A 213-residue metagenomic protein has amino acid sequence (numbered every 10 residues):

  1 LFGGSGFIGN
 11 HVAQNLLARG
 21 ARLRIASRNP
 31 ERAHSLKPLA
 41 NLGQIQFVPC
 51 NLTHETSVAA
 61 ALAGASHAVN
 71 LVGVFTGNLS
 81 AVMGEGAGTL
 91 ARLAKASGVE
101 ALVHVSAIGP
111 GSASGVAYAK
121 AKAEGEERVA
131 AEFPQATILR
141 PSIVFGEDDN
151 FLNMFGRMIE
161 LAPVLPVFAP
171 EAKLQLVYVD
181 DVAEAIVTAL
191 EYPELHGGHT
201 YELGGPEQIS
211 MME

Functional and structural regions predicted by a protein language model:
L1-R22: N-terminal Rossmann NAD(P)H-binding glycine-rich loop of SDR-like oxidoreductase domains
F2, A26, L71-V72, L102-A107 (+1 more regions): SDR active-site strand-loop-helix element
P30-S97, I108-S112: NAD(P)H-binding glycine-rich loop region in Rossmannoid oxidoreductase-like domains and their noncatalytic homologs
S80-G84, G115-E126, I143-F145, D149 (+4 more regions): Short-chain dehydrogenase/reductase
S106, E127-R157: Conserved beta-loop-beta element that borders a ligand/cofactor-binding pocket
I143, E147-L174, D180, E184-T188: NAD(P)-dependent short-chain dehydrogenase/reductase
Y192-E213: Mid/C-terminal beta-alpha module of Rossmann-like enzyme folds, strongest in SDR-family dehydrogenases/epimerases
